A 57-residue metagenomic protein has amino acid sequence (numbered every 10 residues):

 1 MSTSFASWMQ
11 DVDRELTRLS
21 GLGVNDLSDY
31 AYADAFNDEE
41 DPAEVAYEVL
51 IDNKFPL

Functional and structural regions predicted by a protein language model:
M1-L57: C-terminal alpha-helical interaction appendages
